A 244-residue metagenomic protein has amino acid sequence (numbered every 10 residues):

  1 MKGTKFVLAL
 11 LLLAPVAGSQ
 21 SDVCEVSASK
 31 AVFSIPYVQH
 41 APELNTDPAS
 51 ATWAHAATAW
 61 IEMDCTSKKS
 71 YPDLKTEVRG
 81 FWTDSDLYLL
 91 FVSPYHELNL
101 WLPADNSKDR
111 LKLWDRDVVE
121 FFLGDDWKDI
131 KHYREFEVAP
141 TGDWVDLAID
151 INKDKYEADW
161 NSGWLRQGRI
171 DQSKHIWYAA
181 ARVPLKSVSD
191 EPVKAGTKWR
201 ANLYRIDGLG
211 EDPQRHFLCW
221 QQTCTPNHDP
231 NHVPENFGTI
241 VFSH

Functional and structural regions predicted by a protein language model:
T4-A28: Bacterial Sec-dependent signal peptides at the C-terminal "C-region" and cleavage site
S19-H244: Structural preference for beta-rich elements and adjacent junctions enriched in aromatics
